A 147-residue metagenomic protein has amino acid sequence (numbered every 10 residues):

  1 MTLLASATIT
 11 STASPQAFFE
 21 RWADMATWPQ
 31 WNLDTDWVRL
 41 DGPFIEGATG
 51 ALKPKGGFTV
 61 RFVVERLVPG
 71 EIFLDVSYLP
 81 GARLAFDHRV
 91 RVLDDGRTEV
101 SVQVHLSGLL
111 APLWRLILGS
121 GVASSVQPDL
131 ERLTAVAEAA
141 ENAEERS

Functional and structural regions predicted by a protein language model:
M1-G42, E138: Hydrophobic ligand-binding cavity/cleft-lining segments
S6, F19-R21, P43-G47, L84-V92: Short, mixed-charge, low-aromatic patches
T8-I9, L33-D34, F58-R61, S101-Q103: Short hydrophobic/aromatic-rich motifs at helix boundaries and adjacent loops
T12-Q16, E65-G70, R89-E99: A short, structured loop/turn motif at beta-sheet edges
A13, T59, S124-P128: Generic recognition of short, well-ordered alpha-helical interface segments
Q30, R39-A85, E99, E131-R146: Glycine-rich portal/gate segments that line the openings of hydrophobic small-molecule binding cavities
Y78-P128, L133-V136, E144-S147: Beta-strand/loop substructures that line and gate deep hydrophobic ligand-binding cavities in soluble
